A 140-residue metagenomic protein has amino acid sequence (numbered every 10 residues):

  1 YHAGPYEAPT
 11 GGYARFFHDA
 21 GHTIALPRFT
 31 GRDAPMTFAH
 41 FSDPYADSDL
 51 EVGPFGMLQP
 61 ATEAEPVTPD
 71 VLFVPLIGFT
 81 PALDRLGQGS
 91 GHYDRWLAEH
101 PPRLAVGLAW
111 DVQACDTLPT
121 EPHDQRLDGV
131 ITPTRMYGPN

Functional and structural regions predicted by a protein language model:
Y1, P75, P133: Conserved residues at the C-terminal ends of beta-strands
Y1-V67: N-terminal active-site beta-alpha-beta segment that forms phosphate/nucleotide-binding and substrate-recognition loops
A3-Y6, I77-P81: Short glycine-rich anion-binding loops that position phosphate/pyrophosphate groups of nucleotides and phosphorylated
P9-R15, L83-L97: Short Gly/Thr/Asp-enriched flexible loops that form oxyanion-binding sites at enzyme active sites
I24, F73, G89, V130: Residue-level signal for inorganic ion chemistry
E51-P54, L76, R85-G89: Short glycine/serine/threonine-biased micro-segments
A64-L72, P81-D84, D94-N140: Surface-exposed, charge/polar-rich loops and edge strands
